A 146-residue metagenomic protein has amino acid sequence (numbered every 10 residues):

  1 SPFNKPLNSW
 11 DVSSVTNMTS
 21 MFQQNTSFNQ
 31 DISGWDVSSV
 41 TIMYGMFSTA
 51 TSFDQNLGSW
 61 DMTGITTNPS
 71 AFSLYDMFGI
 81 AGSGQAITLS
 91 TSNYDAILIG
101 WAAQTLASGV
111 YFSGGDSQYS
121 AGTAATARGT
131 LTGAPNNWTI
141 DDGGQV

Functional and structural regions predicted by a protein language model:
S1-V146: Negatively charged
